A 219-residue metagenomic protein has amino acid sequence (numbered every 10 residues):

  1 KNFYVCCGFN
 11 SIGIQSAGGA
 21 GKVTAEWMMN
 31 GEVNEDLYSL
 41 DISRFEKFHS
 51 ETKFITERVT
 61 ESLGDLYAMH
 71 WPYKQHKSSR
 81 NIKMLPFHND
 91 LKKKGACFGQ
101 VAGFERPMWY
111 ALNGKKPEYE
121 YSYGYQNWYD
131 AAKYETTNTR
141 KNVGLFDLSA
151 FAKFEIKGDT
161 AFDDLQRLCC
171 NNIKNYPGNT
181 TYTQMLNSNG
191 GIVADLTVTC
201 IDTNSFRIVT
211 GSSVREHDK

Functional and structural regions predicted by a protein language model:
F3-A17: Glycine-rich phosphate/pyrophosphate-binding beta-alpha loops
A17-S39: Internal hydrophobic alpha-helix adjacent to the cofactor/substrate pocket in enzyme cavities
E35-D36, L40-K219: Glycine/proline-enriched, intrinsically flexible loops and inter-domain linkers
